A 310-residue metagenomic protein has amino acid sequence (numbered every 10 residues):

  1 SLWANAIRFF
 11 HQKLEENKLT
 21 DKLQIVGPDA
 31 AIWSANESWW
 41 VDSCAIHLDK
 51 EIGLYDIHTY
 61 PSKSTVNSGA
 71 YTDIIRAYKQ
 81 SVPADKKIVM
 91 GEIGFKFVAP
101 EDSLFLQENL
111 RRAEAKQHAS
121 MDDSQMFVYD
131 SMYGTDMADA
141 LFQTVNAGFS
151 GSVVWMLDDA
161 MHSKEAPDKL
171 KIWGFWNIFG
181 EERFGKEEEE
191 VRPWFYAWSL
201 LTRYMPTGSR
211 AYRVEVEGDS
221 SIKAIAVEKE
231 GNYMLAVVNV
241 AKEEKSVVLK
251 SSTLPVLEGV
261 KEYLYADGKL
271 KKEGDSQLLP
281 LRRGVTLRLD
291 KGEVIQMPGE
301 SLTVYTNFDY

Functional and structural regions predicted by a protein language model:
L2-Q143, A147: Noncatalytic carbohydrate-binding groove/subsite architecture in carbohydrate-active enzymes
I25, Y55, T144, S152 (+3 more regions): Conserved, mostly hydrophobic/aromatic
I32-N36, S62-T65, F95-A99, D159-E165 (+2 more regions): Flexible loop/turn segments at secondary-structure boundaries
S43-C44, A77-Y78, D139-F142, S221-I225 (+2 more regions): Generic recognition of flexible, low-complexity loop/linker segments
F95-K223: Aromatic/acidic polysaccharide-binding cleft in carbohydrate-active enzymes
E217-L257, K261-D267, E300-T306: Carbohydrate-binding surface patches
V256-D290: Trp/Gly-enriched beta-strand surface patches
L278-Y310: C-terminal beta-strand-rich structural cap/linker in extracellular carbohydrate-active enzymes
